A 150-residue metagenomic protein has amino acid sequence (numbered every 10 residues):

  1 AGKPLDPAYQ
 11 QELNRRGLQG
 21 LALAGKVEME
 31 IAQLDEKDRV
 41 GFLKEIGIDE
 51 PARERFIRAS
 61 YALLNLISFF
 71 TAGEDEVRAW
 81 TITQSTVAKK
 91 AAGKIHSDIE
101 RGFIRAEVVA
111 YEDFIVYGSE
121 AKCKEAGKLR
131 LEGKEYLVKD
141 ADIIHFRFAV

Functional and structural regions predicted by a protein language model:
A1-K139, I144, A149-V150: C-terminal-of-GTPase-core extension/linker across diverse P-loop GTPases
